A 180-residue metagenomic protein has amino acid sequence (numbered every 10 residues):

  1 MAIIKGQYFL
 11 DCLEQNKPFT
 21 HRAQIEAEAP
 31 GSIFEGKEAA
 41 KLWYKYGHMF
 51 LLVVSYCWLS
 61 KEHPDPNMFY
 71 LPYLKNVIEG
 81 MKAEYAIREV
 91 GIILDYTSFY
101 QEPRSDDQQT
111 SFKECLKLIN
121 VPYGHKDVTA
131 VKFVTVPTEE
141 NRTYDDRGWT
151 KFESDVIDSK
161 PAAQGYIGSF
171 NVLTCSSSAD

Functional and structural regions predicted by a protein language model:
M1-D180: The feature represents the membrane-entry module of six-transmembrane cation channels
